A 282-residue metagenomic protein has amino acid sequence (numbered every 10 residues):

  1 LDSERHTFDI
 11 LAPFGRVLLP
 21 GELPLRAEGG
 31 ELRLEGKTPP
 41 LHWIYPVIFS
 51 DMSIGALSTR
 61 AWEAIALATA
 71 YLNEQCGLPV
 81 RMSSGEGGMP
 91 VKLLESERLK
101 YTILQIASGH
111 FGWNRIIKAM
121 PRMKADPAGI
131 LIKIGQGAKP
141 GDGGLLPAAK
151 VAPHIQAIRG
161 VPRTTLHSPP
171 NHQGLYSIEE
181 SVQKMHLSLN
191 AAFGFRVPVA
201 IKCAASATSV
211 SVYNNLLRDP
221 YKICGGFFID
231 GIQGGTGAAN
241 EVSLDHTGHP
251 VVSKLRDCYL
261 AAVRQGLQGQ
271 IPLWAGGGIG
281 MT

Functional and structural regions predicted by a protein language model:
L1-V47, D51-L99, L104-Q156: Conserved, well-structured core domains of diverse proteins
G36, G77, K124, G160 (+2 more regions): Short, flexible coil/linker elements and helix-boundary hinge sites characteristic of intrinsically disordered
E63, L72-C76, I158-N171, S181-S188 (+1 more regions): Internal alpha/beta core interface subdomains
E86-L94, K139-G143, P162-Q173, I232-H246: Glycine-rich, proline-tolerant flexible connector loops at the mouths of alpha/beta enzymes
L104, P169-T282: Glycine-rich phosphate/ribose-binding loops and adjacent secondary-structure elements that form binding surfaces
K133-P162, S209-T236: Active-site pocket-lining/capping segments in soluble small-molecule metabolic enzymes
L146-K150, R159-G160, H167, A261-G269: Short flexible/disordered coil segments
